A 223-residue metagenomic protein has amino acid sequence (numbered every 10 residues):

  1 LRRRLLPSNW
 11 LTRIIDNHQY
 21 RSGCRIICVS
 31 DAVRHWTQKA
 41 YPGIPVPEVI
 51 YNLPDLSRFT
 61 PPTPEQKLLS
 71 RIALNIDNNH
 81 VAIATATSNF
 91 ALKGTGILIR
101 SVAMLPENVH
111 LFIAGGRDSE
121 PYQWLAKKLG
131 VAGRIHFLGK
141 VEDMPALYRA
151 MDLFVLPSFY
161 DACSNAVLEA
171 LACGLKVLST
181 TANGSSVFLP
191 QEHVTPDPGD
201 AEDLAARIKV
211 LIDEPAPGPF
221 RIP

Functional and structural regions predicted by a protein language model:
P7-I26: Membrane-proximal helix-turn-helix segments that form the acceptor-binding/catalytic region of lipid-linked
Y20-V46, P54-R58: A short, active-site helix/loop in glycosyltransferases that binds the activated sugar's phosphate group
P54, A86-F90, H110-Q123: Glycosyltransferase donor-sugar binding loop
V81-M104, E202: A conserved mid-protein helix/loop that constitutes part of the nucleotide-sugar donor-binding site
K140, F159: Aromatic "clamp/platform" in nucleotide-sugar-dependent glycosyltransferases that forms part of the donor/acceptor
F154-V155: A short hydrophobic beta-strand element within the catalytic core of glycosyltransferases that build diverse glycans
K176-S179: Short hydrophobic beta-strand element within catalytic cores of glycosyltransferases and related nucleotide-activated
Q191-A201, K209-P215: Conserved acidic donor-binding segment of nucleotide-sugar-dependent glycosyltransferases
